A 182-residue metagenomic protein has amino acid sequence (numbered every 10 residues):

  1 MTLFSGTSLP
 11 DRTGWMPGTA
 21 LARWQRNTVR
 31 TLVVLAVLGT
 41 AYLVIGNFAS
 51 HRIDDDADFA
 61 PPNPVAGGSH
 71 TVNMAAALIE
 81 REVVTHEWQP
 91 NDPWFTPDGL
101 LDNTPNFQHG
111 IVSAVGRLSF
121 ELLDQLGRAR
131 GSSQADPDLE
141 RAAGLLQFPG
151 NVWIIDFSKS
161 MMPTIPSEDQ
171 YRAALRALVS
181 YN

Functional and structural regions predicted by a protein language model:
M1-R23: N-terminal Lys/Arg-rich, disordered targeting/topogenic segments
G18-A36: N-terminal Sec-pathway targeting helices
R30-T31, T40-N182: Mature extracytoplasmic or organellar-lumen-exposed domains after removal of signal/transit peptides
